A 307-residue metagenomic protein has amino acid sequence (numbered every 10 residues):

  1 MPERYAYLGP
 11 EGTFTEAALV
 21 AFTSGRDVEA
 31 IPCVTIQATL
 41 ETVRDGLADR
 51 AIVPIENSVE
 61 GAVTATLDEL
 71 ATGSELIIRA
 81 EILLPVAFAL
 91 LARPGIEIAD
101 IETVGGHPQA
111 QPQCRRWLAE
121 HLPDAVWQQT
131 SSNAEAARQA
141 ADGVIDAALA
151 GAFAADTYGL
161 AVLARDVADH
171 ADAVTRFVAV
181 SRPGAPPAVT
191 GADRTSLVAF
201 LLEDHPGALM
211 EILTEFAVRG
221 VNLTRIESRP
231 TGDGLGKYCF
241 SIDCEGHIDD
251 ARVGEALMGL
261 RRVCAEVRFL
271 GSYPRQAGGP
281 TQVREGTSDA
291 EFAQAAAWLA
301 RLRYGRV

Functional and structural regions predicted by a protein language model:
M1-V307: Domain-level signature for soluble enzymes in the chorismate/prephenate branch of the shikimate pathway
